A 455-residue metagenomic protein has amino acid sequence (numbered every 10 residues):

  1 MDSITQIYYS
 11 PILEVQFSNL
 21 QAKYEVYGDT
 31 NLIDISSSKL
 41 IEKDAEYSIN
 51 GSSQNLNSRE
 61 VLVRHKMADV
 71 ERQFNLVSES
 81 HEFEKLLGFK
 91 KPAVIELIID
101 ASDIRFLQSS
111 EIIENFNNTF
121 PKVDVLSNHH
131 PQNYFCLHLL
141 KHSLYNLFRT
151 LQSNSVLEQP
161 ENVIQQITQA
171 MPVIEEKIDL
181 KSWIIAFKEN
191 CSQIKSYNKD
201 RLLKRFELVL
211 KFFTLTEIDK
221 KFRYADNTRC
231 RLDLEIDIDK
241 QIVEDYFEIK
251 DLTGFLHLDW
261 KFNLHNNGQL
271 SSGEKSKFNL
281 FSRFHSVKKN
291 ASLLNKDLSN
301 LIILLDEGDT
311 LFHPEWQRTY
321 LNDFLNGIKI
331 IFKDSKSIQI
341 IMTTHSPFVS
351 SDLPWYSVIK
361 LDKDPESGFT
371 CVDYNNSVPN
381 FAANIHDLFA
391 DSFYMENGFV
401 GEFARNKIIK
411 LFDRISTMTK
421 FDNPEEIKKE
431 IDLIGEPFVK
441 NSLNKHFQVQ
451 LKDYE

Functional and structural regions predicted by a protein language model:
M1, E248-G398: Switch/communication elements of ASCE P-loop NTPase nucleotide-binding domains
D2-L264, R414-E455: Coupling/switch/interface segments within P-loop NTPase motor domains and analogous charged loops in nucleic-acid
L304-F312, L411-N423: Short, mixed-charge aromatic SLiMs
A383, D387-E402, D432-N444: Inter-lobe coupling linker of SF2 helicases/translocases
V400-I415: Short linear, low-complexity motifs centered on an aromatic residue
